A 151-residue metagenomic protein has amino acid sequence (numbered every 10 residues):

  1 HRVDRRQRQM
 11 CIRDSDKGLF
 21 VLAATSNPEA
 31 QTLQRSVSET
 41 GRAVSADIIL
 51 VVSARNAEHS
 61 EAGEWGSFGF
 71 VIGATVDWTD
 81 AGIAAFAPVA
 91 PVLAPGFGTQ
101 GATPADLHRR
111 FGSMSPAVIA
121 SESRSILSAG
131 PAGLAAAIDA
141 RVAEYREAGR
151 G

Functional and structural regions predicted by a protein language model:
H1-I12: Single conserved hydrophobic/aromatic residue that forms the stacking wall/gate of nucleotide- or nucleobase-binding
R8, F68, V118: Short, conserved active-site loop motifs that form the nucleotide-linked donor/cofactor pocket
Q9, Q31-Q34, A81-I83, P104-A105 (+1 more regions): Short, well-ordered secondary-structure micro-motifs
R13-S15, V37-T40, R110-G112, A137-I138: Short, hinge-like loop/turn segments at secondary-structure boundaries
S15-P95: Active-site rim beta-loop-alpha module in soluble metabolic enzymes
P88-G151: C-terminal alpha-helical cap/extension of soluble enzyme domains
